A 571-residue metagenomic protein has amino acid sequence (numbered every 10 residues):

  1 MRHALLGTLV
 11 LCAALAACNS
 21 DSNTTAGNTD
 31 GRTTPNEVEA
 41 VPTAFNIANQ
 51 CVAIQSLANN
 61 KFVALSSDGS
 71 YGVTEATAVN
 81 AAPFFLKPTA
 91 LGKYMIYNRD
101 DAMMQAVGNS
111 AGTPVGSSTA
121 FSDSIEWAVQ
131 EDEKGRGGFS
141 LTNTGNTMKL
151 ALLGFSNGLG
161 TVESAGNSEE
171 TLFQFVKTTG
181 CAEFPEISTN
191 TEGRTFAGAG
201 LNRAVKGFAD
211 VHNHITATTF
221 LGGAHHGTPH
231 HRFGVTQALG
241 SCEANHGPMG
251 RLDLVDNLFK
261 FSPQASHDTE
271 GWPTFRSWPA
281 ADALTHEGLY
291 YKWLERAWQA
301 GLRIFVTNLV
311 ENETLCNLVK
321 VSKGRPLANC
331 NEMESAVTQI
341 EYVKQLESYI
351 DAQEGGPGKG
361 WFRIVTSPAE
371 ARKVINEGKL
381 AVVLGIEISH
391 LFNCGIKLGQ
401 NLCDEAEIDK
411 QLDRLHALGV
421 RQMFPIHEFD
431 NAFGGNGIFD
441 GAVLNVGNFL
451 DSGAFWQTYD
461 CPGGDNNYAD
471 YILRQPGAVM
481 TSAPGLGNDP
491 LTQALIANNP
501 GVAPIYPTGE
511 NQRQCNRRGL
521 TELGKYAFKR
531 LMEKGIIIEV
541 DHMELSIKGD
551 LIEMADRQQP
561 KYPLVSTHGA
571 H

Functional and structural regions predicted by a protein language model:
M1-L6: Bacterial N-terminal signal peptides that target proteins for export
A14-A17: C-terminal motif of bacterial Sec signal peptides marking the signal peptidase cleavage site
N19-D21: Bacterial signal peptide processing site
N23-F184: Lectin-like carbohydrate-binding module/patch detector with strong preference for beta-trefoil
V162-N167, V176-H571: Extended, charged catalytic domains and RNA/DNA-binding interfaces, predominantly in divalent-metal-using enzymes
